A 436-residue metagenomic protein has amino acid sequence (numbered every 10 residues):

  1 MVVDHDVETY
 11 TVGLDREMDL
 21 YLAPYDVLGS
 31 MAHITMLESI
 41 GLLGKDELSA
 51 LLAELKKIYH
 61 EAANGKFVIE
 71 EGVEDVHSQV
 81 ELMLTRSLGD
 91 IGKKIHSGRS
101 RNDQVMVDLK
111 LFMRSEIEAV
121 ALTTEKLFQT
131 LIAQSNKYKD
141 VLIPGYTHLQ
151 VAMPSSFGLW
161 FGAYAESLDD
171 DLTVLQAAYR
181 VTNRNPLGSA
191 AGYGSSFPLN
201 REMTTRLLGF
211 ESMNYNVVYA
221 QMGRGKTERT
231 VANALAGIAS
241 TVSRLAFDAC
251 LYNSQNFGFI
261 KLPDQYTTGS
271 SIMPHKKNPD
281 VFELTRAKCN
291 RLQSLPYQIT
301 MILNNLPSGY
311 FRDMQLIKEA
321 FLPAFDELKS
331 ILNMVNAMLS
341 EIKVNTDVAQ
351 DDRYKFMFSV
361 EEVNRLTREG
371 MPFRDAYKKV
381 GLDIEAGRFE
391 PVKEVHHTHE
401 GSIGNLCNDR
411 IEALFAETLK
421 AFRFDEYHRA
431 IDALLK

Functional and structural regions predicted by a protein language model:
M1-G194, L199-T205, S212, T268-G269 (+3 more regions): A helix-coil-helix interface module used to build multimeric assemblies and to scaffold catalytic/cofactor sites
M1-G29, D90-I91, G258, M273-K436: Glycine-rich cofactor/substrate-binding loops
Y21, H96, Q104, H148-S155 (+9 more regions): Alpha-helix capping and helix-loop boundary segments enriched in small/acidic/polar residues
T35, S39, H60-F67, T85 (+16 more regions): Charged/polar positions within long, soluble alpha-helices
L51-L52, D264-Y266, V380-G387: A general structural motif at alpha-helix termini
K110, R114-A121, E125, G158 (+9 more regions): Short amphipathic alpha-helical segments with heptad-repeat character
L208-P296: Acidic, glycine-rich loop-and-beta core segments that form the ion-binding/anion-interacting portion of active sites
